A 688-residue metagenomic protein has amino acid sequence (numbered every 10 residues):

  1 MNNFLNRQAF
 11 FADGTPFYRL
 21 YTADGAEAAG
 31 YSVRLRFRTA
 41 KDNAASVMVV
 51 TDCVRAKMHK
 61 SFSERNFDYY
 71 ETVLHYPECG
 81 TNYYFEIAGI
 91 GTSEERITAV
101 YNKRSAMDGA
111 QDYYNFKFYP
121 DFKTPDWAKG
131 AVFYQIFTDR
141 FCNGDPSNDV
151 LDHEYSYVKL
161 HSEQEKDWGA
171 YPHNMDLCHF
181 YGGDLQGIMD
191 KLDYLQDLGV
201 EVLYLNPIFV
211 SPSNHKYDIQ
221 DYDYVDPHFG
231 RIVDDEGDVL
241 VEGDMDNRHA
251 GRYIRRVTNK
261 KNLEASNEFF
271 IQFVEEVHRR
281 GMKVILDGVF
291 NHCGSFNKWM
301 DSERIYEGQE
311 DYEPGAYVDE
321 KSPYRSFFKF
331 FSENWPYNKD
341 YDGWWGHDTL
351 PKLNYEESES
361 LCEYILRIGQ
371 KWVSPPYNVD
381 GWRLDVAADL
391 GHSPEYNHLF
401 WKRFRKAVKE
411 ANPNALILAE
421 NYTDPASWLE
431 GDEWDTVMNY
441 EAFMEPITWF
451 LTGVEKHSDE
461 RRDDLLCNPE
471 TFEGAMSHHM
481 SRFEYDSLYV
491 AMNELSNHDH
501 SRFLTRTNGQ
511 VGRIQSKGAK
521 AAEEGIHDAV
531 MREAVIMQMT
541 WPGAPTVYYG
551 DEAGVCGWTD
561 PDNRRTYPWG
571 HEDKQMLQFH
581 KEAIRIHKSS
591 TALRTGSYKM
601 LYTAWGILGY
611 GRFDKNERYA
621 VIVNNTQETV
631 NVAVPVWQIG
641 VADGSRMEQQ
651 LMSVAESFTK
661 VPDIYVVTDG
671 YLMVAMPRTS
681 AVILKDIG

Functional and structural regions predicted by a protein language model:
M1-K129: Glycan-association/targeting regions that enable binding to alpha-glucans and other polysaccharides
L20-D24, R34-R36, L601-V641, V682: Carbohydrate-binding surface patches
F37, I136, L195, L205 (+11 more regions): Conserved, mostly hydrophobic/aromatic
K41, V132, D663-G688: C-terminal beta-strand-rich structural cap/linker in extracellular carbohydrate-active enzymes
T138-E201, I208-P376, F404, E410 (+1 more regions): Substrate-binding/active-site clefts of carbohydrate-active enzymes
L177-D184, S302-P314, V318-S360, P394-F472 (+2 more regions): Extended substrate-binding grooves/exosites of carbohydrate-active enzymes
F296, D301, G369-Q370, P376-N378 (+5 more regions): Conserved alpha/beta catalytic core and glycan-binding cleft of carbohydrate-active enzymes
P568-L601: Aromatic- and carboxylate-lined catalytic core of secreted/periplasmic carbohydrate-active enzymes
